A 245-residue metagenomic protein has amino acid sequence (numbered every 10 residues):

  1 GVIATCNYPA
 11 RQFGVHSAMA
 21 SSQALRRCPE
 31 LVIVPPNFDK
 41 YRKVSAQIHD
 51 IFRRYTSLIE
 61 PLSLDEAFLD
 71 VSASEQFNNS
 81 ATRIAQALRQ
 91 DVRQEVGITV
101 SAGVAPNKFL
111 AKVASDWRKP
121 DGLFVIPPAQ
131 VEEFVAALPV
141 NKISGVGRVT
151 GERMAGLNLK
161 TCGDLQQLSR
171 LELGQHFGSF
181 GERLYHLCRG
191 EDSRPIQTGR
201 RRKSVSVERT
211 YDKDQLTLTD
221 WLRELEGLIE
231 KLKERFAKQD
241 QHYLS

Functional and structural regions predicted by a protein language model:
G1-L64, F68, E75: Residues that scaffold, gate, or flank divalent-cation-dependent active/transport sites
V2-C6, L110-R118, G156, P195-R200: Short acidic, glycine/serine/threonine-rich loops at helix termini
Q47, I51-Y55, A87-V96, R153 (+4 more regions): Generic non-transmembrane alpha-helical segments
L62-E66, A105-K108, Q241-S245: Short Gly/Ser/Thr- and Asp/Glu-enriched loop/turn motifs at secondary-structure junctions
L69-R89, N158: Catalytic palm subdomain of template-directed nucleic-acid polymerases, centered on the conserved carboxylate motif
S80-N141: Long, highly charged, low-complexity intrinsically disordered interaction regions that mediate electrostatic DNA/RNA
K142, T150-S245: DNA-contacting surface of Y-family translesion DNA polymerases
